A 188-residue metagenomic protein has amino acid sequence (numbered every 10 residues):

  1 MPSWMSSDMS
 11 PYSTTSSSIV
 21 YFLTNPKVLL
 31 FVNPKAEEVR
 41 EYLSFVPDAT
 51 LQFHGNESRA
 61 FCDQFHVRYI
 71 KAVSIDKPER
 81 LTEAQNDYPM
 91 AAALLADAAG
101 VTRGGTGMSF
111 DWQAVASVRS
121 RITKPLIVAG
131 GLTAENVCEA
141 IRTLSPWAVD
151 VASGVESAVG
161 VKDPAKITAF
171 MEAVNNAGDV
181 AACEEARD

Functional and structural regions predicted by a protein language model:
M1-V149, S153-D188: Conserved N-terminal beta1-alpha1 strand-loop-helix module at the mouth
